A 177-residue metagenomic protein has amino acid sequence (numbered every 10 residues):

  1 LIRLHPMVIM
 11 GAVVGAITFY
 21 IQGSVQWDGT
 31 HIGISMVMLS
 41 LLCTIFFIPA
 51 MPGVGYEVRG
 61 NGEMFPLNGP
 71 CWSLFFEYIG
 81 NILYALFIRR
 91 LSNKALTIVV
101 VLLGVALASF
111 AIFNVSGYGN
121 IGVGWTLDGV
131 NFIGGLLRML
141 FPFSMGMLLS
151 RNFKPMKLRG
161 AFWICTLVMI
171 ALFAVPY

Functional and structural regions predicted by a protein language model:
L4, V99, L136-L140, A161-I164: Alpha-helical transmembrane segments
L4-F76, A106-G122, G129: Membrane-interface helix-loop-helix regions
G11-I17, V99-N114, W163-Y177: Hydrophobic core of alpha-helical transmembrane segments in multi-pass integral membrane proteins
I17-G23, L86-N93, M147-P155, F173-Y177: Structural signal for the C-terminal ends of transmembrane alpha-helices and the immediately following loop
V37, S92-I98, M156-F162: Membrane-helix interface segments
A50-Y56, I82, I98, R151 (+1 more regions): Residues in flexible loops and secondary-structure boundaries
S73-I88, L103-L158: Specific transmembrane alpha-helix
